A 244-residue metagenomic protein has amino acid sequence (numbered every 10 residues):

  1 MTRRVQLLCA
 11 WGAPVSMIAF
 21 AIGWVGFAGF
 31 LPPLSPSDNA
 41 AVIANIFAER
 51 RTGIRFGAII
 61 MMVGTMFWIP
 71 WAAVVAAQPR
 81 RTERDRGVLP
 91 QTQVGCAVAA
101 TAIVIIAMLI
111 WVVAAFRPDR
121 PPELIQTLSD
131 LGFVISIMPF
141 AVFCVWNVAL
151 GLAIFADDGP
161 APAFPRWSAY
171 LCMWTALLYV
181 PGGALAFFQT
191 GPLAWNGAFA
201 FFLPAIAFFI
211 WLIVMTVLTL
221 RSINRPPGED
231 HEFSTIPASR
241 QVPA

Functional and structural regions predicted by a protein language model:
M1-A244: Hydrophobic, aromatic-enriched alpha-helical segments typical of multi-pass transmembrane helices
